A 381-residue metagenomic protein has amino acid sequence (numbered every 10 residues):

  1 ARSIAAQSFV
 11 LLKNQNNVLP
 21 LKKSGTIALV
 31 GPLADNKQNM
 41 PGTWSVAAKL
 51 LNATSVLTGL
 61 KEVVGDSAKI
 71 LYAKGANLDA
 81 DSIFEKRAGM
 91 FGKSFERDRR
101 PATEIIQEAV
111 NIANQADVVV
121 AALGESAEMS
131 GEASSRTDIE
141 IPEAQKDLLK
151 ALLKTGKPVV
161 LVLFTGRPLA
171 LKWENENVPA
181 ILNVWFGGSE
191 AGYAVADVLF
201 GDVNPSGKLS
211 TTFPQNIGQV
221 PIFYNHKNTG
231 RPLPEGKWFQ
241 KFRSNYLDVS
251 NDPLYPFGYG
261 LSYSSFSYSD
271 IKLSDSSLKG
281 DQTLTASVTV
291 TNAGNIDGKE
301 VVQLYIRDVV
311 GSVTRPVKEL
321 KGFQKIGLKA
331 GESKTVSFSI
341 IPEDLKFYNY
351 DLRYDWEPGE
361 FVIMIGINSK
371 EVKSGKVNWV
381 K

Functional and structural regions predicted by a protein language model:
A1-G25, L29-P41, K49-L57, K61-D66 (+7 more regions): Secreted, periplasmic, or luminal enzymes acting at the cell surface/secretory milieu
Q38-T43, S130-S135, N175, P316-V317 (+1 more regions): Short acidic, glycine/proline-rich loop/turn micro-motifs
A73-E85, F91-P158, V162-E176: Hydrophobic helix-and-loop "lid/oligomerization" segment in the mid-to-C-terminal part of catalytic domains
E143, G280, A330, E357-P358: Surface-exposed loops/turns
N295-S312, K318-L320: Short acidic, flexible loop segments centered on an aromatic residue
S312-Y348: Intrinsically disordered, low-complexity Pro/Gly/Ser/Thr-rich segments with frequent PxxP/GP/PP motifs and embedded
I341-K381: Terminal connector regions
